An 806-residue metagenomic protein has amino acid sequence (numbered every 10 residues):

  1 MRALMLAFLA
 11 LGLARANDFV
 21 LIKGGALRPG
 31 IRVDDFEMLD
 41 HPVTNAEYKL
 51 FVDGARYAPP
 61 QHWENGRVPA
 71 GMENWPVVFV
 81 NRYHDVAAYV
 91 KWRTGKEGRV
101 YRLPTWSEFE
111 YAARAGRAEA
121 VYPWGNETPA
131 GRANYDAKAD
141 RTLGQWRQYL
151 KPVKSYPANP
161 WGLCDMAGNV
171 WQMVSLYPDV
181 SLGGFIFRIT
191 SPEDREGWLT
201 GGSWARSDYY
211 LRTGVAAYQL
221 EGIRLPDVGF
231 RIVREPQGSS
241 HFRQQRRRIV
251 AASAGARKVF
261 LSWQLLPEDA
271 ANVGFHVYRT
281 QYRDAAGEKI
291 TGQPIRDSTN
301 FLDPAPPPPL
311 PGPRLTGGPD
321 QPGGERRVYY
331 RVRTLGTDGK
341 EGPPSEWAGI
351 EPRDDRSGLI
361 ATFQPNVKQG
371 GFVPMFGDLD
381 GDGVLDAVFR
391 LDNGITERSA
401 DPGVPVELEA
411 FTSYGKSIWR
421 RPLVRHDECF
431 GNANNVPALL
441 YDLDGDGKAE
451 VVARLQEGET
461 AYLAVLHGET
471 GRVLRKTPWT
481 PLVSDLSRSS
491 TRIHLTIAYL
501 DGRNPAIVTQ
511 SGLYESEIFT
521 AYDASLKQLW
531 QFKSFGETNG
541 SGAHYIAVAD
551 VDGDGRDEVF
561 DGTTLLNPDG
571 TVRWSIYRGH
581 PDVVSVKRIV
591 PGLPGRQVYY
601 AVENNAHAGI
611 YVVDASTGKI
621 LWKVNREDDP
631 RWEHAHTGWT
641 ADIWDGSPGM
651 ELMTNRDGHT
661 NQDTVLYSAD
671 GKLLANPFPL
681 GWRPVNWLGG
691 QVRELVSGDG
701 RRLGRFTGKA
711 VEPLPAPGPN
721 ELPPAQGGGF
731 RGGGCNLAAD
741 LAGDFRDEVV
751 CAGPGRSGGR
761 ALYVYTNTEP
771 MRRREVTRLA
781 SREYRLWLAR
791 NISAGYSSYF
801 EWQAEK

Functional and structural regions predicted by a protein language model:
R2-Y57, Y83-H84, K91, A115 (+1 more regions): Short, compositionally biased
D18, K23, R32-D34, D53 (+24 more regions): Residues that flank catalytic or metal-binding motifs in active/ligand-binding sites
D18-R28, V250-Q264: Mature N-terminal segment immediately following signal peptide/propeptide cleavage in secreted/periplasmic
V20-I22, A26, A58, E64-A216 (+1 more regions): Functional-site microenvironments in short loops/helix caps that host divalent-cation chemistry
R28-I31, E47, P60, S207-L211 (+3 more regions): Short, solvent-exposed loop/turn elements at domain surfaces
G30, L39, W161-G162, E221: Short, surface-exposed beta-strand/loop micro-motifs that present aromatic residues
G238-A252: Short, compositionally biased P/S/T/A/G/V-rich stretches that sit at domain boundaries
F242-Q244, A256-K258, L265-A270, H276 (+2 more regions): Beta-propeller-forming repeat regions
